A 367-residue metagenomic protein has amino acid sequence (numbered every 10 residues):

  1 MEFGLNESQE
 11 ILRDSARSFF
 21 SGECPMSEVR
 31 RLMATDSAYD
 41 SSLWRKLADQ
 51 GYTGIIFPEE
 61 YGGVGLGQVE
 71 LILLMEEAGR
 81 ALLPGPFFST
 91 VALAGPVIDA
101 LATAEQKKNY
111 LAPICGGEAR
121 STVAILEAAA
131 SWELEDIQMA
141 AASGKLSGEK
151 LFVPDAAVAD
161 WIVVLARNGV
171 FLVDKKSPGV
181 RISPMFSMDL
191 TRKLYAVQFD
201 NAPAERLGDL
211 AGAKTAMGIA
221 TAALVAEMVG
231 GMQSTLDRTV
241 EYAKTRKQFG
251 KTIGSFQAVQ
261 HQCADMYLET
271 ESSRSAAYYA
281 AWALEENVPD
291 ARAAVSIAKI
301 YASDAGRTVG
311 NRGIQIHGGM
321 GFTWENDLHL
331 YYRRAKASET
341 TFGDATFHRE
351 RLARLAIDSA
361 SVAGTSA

Functional and structural regions predicted by a protein language model:
M1-L82, L101-Q106, P113-E118, K145 (+1 more regions): Alpha-helical interface subdomain recognition
L82-F88, K150, S187-D189, K299: Active-site PLP-lysine loop of aminotransferase-like
L83-E105: N-terminal glycine-rich flavin-associated loop
T90, I114-C115, S131-E133, P154-V158 (+2 more regions): Solvent-exposed alpha-helices and their adjacent loops that cap or buttress functional pockets in soluble metabolic
G116-A128: A short, Trp-centered hydrophobic/proline-enriched beta-strand micro-motif
A124, S147-R181: A short core secondary-structure module
W132, D136-I137, F152-P154, K175-R206: Flexible, small-/acidic-enriched active-site or ligand-binding loops
M139-A141: A structural signal for short hydrophobic beta-strand segments in well-ordered beta-sheet cores
